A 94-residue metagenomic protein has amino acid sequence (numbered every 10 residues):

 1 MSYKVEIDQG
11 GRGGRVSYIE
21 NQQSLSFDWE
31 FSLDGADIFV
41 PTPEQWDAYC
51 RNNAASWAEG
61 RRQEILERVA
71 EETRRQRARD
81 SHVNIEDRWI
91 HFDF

Functional and structural regions predicted by a protein language model:
M1-D34: Amphipathic, interaction-prone secondary-structure segments
D37-F94: Acidic, low-complexity intrinsically disordered segments
